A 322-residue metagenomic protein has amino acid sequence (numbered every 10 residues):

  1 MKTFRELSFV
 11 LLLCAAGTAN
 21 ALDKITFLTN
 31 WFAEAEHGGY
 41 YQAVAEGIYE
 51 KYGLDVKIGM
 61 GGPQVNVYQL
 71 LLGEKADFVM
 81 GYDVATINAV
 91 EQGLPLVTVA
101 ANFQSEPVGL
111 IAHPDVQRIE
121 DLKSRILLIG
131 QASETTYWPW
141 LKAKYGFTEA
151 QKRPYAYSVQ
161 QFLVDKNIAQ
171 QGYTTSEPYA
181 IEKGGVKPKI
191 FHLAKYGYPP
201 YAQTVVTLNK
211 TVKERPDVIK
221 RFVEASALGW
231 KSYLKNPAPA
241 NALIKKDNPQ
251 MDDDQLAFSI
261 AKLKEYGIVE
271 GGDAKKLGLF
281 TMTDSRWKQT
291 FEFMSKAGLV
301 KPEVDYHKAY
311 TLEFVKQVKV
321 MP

Functional and structural regions predicted by a protein language model:
M1-S8: Bacterial N-terminal signal peptides that target proteins for export
A16-T18: N-terminal signal peptide c-region/cleavage motif recognized by signal peptidases
L22-V164, I168-G172, F191: Short, glycine-/small- and polar/acidic-enriched structural segments that line small-molecule recognition paths
G38, Q104-L110, Y201-V205, N209-K210 (+1 more regions): Small-molecule pocket liners
A43-E46, Y52, L70, E74 (+10 more regions): Structured segments of extracytoplasmic/periplasmic soluble domains in secreted or envelope-associated proteins
V84, Y157-D252: Pocket-lining segment of extracytoplasmic ligand-binding domains
E214-L299: Secondary-structure end/capping motifs
D284-P322: Conserved C-terminal helix/tail region of periplasmic/extracytoplasmic solute-binding proteins
